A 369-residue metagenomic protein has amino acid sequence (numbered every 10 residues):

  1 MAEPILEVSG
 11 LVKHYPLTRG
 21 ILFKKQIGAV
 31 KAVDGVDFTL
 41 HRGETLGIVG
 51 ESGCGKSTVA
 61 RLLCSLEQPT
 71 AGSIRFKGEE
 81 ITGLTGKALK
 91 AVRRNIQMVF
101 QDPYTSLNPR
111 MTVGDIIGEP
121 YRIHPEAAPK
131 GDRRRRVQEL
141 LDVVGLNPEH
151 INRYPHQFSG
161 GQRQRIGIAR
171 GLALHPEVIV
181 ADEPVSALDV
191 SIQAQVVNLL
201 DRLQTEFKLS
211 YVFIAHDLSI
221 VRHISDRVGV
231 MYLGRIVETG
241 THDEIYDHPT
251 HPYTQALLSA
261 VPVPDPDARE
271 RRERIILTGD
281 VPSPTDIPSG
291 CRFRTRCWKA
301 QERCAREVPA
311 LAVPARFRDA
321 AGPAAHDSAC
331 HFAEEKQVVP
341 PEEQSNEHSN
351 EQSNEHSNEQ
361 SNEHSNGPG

Functional and structural regions predicted by a protein language model:
A2-P4, L17-K24, T241-E343: Short catalytic/signature loops enriched in Gly
L22-Q26, I81-Q97, I123, K130-G131 (+2 more regions): ABC ATPase NBD coupling module
C64: Helix-to-loop junction immediately C-terminal to a conserved catalytic motif
G72-E80: Conserved ABC transporter NBD signature motif
E79-E80, G131-E149, L258-S259: Conserved ABC ATPase "signature" region
A173-E177: A short, proline-enriched helix->beta-strand linker immediately N-terminal to the Walker B motif in ABC-type P-loop
V180, P184-L188, I192-E270: P-loop NTP-binding/switch modules centered on Walker-like glycine-rich loops
